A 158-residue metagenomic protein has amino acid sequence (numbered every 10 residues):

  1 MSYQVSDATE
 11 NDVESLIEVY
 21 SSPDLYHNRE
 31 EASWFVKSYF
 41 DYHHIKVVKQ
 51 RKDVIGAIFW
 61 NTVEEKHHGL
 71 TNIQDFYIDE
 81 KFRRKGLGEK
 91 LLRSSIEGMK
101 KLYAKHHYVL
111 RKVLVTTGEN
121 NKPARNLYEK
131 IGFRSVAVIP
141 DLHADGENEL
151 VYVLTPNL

Functional and structural regions predicted by a protein language model:
S2-L16: A short beta-loop-alpha structural element at the N-terminal edge of CoA-dependent acyl/N-acetyltransferase catalytic
Y3, T71, V109-V113: Residue-level recognition of the N-termini of beta-strands and the immediately preceding loop/turn
E10-N11, E18-K81, L92-S94, G98-L102 (+1 more regions): Acetyl-CoA-dependent GNAT
H43-I45, E147-V151: Short hydrophobic/aromatic beta-strand or adjacent loop that forms the aromatic wall/cage of a ligand/substrate-binding
D79-K85, L91, T117-N120: Active-site acidic-Proline motif in GNAT/NAT acetyltransferases
E89, E119-A137: Conserved active-site alpha-helix within GNAT-family acetyltransferase domains
Y108-R125, D141-E147: Conserved beta-strand-loop-alpha-helix junction that forms the acyl-donor binding cleft
